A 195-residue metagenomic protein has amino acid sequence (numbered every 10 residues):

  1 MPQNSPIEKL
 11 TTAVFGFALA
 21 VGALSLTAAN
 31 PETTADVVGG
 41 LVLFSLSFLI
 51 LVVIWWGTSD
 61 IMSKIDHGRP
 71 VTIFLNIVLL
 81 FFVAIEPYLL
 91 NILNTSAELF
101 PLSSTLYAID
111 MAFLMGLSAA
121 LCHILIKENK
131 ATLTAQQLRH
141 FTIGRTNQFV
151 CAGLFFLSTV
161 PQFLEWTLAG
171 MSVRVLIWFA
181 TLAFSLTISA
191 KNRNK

Functional and structural regions predicted by a protein language model:
M1-K195: Multi-pass alpha-helical transmembrane bundle typical of ion/small-solute transporters and intramembrane aspartyl
